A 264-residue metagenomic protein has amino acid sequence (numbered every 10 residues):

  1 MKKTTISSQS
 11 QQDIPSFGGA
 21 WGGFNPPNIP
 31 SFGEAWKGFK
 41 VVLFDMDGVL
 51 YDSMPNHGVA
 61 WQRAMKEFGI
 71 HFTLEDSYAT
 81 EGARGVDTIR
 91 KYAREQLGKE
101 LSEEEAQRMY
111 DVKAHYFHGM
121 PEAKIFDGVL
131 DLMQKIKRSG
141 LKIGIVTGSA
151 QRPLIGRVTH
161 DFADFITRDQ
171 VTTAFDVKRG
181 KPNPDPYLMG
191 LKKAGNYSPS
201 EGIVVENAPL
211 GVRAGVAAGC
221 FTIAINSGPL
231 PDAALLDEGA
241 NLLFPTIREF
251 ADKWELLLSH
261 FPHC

Functional and structural regions predicted by a protein language model:
K2-K40, E104, L130, Q134 (+1 more regions): Asp-based, Mg2+/Mn2+-dependent phosphohydrolase catalytic module
W21-D76: Active-site neighborhood of HAD-like aspartate-dependent phosphohydrolases
L50, I125, I143, V204 (+1 more regions): Conserved SAM-binding loop
V59-L97, G119: Alpha-helical substrate-recognition element adjacent to the catalytic core
K66, K137, V216: Anion (oxyanion) recognition and catalysis
I70, L141, C220: Short glycine/serine/threonine/alanine-rich loop segments
I70-A79, G98-M109, D164-R168, S198-S200: Short, surface-exposed acidic
A93-D131, S139: Metal-dependent phosphoesterase signature
